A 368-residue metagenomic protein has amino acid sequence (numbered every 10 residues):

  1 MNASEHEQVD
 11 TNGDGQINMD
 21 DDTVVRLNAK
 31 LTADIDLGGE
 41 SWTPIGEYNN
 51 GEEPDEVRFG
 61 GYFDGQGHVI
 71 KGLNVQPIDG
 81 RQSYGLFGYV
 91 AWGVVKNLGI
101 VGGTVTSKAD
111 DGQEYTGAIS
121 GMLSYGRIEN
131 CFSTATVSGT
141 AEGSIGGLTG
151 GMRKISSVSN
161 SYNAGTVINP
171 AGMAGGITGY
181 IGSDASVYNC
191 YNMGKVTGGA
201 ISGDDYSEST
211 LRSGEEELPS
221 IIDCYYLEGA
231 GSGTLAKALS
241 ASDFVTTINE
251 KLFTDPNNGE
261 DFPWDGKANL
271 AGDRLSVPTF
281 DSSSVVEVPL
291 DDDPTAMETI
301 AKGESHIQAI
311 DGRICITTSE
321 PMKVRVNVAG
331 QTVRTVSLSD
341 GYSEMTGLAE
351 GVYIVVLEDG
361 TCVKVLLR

Functional and structural regions predicted by a protein language model:
M1-M297: Surface-exposed repetitive/solenoidal architectures
F87, I316, E344-M345: Hydrophobic core positions of the immunoglobulin-like beta-sandwich fold
V90, S319, G347-L348: Hydrophobic loop/turn residues within beta-sheet-rich immunoglobulin-like superfamily modules
W92, Y125, D340, A349-E350: Surface-exposed loops/turns
V288-R313, T318-P321: Residue-level detector of functionally pivotal "anchor" positions at catalytic/ligand-binding pockets or at interdomain
E298-A301, E350-R368: C-terminal tail/sorting-segment detector
R325-V333, Y353: Short, glycine-anchored, charge-dense loop/turn motifs used at functional sites
T332-L348: Glycine-centered tight-turn motifs at strand-turn-strand junctions
